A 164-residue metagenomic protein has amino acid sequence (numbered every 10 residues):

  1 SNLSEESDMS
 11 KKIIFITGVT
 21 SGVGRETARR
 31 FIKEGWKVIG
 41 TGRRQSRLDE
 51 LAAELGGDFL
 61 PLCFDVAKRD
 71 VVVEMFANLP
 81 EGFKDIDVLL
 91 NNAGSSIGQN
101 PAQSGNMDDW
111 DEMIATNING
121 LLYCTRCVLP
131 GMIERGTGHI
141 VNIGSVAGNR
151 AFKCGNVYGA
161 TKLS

Functional and structural regions predicted by a protein language model:
T20-S21: Conserved glycine-rich cofactor-binding loop
W36-E50: Conserved glycine-rich Rossmann-like NAD(P)H-binding loop of the short-chain dehydrogenase/reductase
F64-E74, M107: The beta1-alpha1 cofactor-binding region of Rossmann-like NAD(H)/NADP(H)-dependent oxidoreductases
N100-A102, N106-I114: Substrate-binding pocket helix/loop in short-chain dehydrogenase/reductase
G105, A151-G159: Active-site loop-to-helix junction immediately N-terminal to the catalytic Tyr of the SDR YXXXK motif in Rossmann-fold
T125, T161: Active-site helix of classical SDR
S145: Residue(s) in the substrate-gating loop at a strand-loop-helix junction that position the organic substrate next
